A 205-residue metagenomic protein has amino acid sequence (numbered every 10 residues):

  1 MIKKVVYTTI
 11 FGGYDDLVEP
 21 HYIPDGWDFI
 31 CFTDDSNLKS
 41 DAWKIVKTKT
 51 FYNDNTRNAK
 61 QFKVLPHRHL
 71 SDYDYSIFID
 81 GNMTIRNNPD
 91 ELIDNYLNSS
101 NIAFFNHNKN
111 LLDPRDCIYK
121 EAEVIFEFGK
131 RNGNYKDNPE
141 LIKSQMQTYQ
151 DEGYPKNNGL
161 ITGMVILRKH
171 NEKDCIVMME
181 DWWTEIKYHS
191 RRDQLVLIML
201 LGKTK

Functional and structural regions predicted by a protein language model:
M1-K60, H69-Y73, Y188-R191, K203-K205: N-terminal anchoring/stem segment of glycosyltransferases
I2, D25, K63, I79 (+1 more regions): Residues that flank catalytic or metal-binding motifs in active/ligand-binding sites
V18-P20, P66, P89-N95: A short acidic, amphipathic alpha-helical/loop segment
R57-L65, E91-L92, L141-Q150: Short acidic (Asp/Glu) patches
S76: Short aromatic/hydrophobic "clamp" motif used to bind/position activated sugar donors
D80-T84: The conserved acidic donor/metal-binding loop of glycosyltransferases
I85-I125: Conserved donor-nucleotide/metal-binding helix-loop-beta segment in metal-dependent transferases, i.e., the alpha-helix
G129-K205: Catalytic core and acceptor-binding pocket of nucleotide-sugar-dependent glycosyltransferases
